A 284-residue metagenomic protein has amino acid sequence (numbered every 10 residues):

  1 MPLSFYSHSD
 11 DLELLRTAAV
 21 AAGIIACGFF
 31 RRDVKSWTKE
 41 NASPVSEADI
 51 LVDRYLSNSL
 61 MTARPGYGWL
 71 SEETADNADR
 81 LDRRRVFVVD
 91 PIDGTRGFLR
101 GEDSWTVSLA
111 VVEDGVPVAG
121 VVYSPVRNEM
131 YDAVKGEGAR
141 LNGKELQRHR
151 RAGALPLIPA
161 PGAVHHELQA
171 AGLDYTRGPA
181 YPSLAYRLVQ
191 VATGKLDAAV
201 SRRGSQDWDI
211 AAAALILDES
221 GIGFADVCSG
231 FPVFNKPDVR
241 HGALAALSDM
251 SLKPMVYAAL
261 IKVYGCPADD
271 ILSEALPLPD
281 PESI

Functional and structural regions predicted by a protein language model:
M1-I92, A268-I284: N-terminal subdomain of lithium-sensitive/metallo-dependent phosphomonoesterases centered on the IMPase/IPPase/PAP
A26, D49, L60, T95 (+4 more regions): Residue-level signal for inorganic ion chemistry
I50, R54, E73, P91-G94 (+4 more regions): Generic detector of well-ordered alpha-helical packing
S71-E73, G143, P182, C228: Short loop/edge segments at beta-strand edges and connector loops that shape dinucleotide/nucleotide cofactor-binding
R80-R140, K144: DPxDG-like acidic metal-binding loop motif
V118, L146-R148, P232: Short, isolated positions in well-ordered beta-strands
R150-I284: An extended, acidic
